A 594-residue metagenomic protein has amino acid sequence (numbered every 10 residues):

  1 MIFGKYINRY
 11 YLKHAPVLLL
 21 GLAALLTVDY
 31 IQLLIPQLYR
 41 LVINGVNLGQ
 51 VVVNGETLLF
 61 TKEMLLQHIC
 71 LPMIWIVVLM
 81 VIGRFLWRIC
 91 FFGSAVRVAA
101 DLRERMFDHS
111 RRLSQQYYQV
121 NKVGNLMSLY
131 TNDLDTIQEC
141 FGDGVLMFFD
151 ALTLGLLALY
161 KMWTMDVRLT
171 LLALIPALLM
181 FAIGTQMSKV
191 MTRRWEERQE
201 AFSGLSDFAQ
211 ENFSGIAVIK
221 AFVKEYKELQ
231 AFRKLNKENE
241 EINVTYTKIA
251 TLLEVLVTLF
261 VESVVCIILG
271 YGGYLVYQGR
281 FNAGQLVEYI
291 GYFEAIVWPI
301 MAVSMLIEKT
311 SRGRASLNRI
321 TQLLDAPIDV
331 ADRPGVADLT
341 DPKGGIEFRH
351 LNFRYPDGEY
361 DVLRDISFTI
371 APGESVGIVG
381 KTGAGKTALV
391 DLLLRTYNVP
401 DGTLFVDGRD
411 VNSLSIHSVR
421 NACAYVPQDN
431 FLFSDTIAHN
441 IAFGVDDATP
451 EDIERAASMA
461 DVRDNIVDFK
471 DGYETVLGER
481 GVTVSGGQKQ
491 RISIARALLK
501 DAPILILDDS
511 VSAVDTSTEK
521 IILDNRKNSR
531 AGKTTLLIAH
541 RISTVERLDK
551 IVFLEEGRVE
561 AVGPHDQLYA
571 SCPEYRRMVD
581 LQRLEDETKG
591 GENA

Functional and structural regions predicted by a protein language model:
M1-I35, N47-P72, L86-F91, A95 (+10 more regions): Membrane-integrated ABC transporters
L12-K13, Q115-Q116, N132-F141, V145 (+8 more regions): An intracellular "coupling" helix at the cytosolic face of ABC transporter transmembrane type-1 domains
K13, V17-Y30, D143-E197, I268-F281: Transmembrane helices of ABC transporter permease
G21-L22, C70-M73, V77, A151 (+3 more regions): Residue-level recognition of transmembrane alpha-helices in multi-pass small-molecule transporters/permeases
A23-A24, I31-N47, W75-V123, M127 (+12 more regions): Juxtamembrane helix-loop junctions of ABC transporter transmembrane domains
L59, D332, L339-A594: ABC-type nucleotide-binding domain
G93, N125, L129, C140 (+5 more regions): N-terminal turn
K161-I175, T245, I249-N318, L323-L324: Helix-loop-helix
